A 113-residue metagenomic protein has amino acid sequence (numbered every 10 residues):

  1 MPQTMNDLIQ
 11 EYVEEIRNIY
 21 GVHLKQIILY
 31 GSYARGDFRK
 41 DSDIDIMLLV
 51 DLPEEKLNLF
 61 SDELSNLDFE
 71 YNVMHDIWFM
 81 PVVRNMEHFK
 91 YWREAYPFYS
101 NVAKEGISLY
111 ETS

Functional and structural regions predicted by a protein language model:
M1-H23, R35-G36, K40, D51-S113: Catalytic core of pol beta-like nucleotidyltransferases
K25-Y33: Short gly/ser-rich loop at a beta-strand->alpha-helix junction or flexible surface loop bordering the NTP-binding
I44-L49: Short beta-strand->loop micro-motif that forms the acidic, two-metal-ion catalytic signature in nucleotide-processing
